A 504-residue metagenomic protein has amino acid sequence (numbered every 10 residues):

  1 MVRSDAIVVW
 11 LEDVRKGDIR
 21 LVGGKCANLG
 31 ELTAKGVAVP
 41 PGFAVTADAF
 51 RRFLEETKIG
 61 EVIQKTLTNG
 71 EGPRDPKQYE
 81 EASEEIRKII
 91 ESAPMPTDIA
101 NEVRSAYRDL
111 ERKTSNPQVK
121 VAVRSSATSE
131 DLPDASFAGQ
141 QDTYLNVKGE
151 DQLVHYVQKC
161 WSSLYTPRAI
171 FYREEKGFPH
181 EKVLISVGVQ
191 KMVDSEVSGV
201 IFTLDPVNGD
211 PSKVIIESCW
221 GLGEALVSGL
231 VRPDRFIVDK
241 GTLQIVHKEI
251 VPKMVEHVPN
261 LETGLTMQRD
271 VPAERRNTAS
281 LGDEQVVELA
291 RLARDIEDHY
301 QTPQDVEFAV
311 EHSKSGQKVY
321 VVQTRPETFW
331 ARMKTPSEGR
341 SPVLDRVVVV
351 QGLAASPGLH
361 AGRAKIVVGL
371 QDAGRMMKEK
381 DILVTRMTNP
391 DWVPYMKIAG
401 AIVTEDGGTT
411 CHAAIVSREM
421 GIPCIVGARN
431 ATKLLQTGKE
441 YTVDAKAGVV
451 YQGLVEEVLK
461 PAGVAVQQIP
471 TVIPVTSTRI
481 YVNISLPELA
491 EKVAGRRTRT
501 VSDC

Functional and structural regions predicted by a protein language model:
M1-S186, V197, N277-E284, R291-L292 (+14 more regions): N-terminal beta-alpha lobe that positions the nucleotide/phosphoryl donor in ATP/NTP-coupled carboxylate activation
G42, E307, S417: Conserved, mostly hydrophobic/aromatic
G60, F329-A331, P336, V350-I382 (+2 more regions): Acidic, glycine-rich flexible loop/linker segments
S126-T128, A309, N483-P487: Active-site beta-loop-alpha junctions enriched in small/polar residues
A138-F171, S195-L261, V322-L353, I398-E405 (+6 more regions): Extended active-site and interfacial segments that coordinate phosphate-rich ligands in large catalytic machineries
K213-P303, V310-K314, L353-G358, D372 (+2 more regions): Conserved catalytic alpha/beta cores of large enzymes that bind or transform nucleotide phosphates and polynucleotides
F308, G316-E327: A short beta-strand motif that forms the metal-chelation/ATP-contact edge of phosphoryl-transfer active sites
